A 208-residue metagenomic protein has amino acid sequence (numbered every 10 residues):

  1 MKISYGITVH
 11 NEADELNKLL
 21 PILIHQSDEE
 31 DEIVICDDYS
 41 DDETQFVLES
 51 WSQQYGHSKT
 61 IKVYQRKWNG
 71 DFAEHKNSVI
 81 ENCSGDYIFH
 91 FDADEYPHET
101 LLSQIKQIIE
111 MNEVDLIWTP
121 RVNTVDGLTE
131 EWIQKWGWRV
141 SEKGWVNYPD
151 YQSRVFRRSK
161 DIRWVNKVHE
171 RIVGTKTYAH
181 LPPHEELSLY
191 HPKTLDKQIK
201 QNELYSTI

Functional and structural regions predicted by a protein language model:
K2-S4, L23-I35, E43, S58-K62: Short loop->beta transition adjacent to catalytic acidic/histidine clusters or analogous donor-positioning motifs
I7-V9, D37: Short beta-strand/turn micro-motifs composed of small residues that flank or help shape donor/cofactor-binding pockets
E12-Q26: Short, well-formed alpha-helical segments that are part of the catalytic scaffolds of diverse glycosyltransferases
N17, D42-W51, T100: Acidic helix N-cap motif at the loop->helix transition within catalytic regions of sugar-transfer enzymes
I22, I33-V47, W68, D92-E95: A conserved acidic beta->alpha catalytic loop
D31, I61, S84-D86, D94 (+1 more regions): Conserved acidic residues
D31, Q45-N82: Conserved donor nucleotide-binding strand/loop of the catalytic core
A73-I80, Y87, H98-I208: Catalytic-site signature of metal-activated, phosphate-bearing donor transferases, centered on the GT-A/GT-A-like
